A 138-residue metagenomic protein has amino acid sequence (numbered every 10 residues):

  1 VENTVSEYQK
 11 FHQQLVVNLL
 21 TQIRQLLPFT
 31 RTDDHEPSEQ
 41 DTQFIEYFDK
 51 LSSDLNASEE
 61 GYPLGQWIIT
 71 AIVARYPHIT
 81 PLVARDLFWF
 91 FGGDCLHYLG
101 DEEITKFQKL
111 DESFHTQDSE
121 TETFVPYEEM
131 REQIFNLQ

Functional and structural regions predicted by a protein language model:
V1-S6, F124-Q138: Short acidic DE-rich linear segments
E2-K50: Short terminal alpha-helical segments
V5-Y8, H12, D33, P37 (+3 more regions): Generic alpha-helical structural element
Q13-L20, D41-F44, G61-Q66, W89 (+1 more regions): Short amphipathic alpha-helical segments that mediate assembly, nucleic-acid/protein binding, or membrane association
L27, S52, H115-D118: A structural signal for well-ordered alpha-helices, especially hydrophobic packing surfaces of coiled-coils
F29-I79: N-terminal low-complexity, charged segments
E60-S119: Amphipathic protein-protein interaction modules
